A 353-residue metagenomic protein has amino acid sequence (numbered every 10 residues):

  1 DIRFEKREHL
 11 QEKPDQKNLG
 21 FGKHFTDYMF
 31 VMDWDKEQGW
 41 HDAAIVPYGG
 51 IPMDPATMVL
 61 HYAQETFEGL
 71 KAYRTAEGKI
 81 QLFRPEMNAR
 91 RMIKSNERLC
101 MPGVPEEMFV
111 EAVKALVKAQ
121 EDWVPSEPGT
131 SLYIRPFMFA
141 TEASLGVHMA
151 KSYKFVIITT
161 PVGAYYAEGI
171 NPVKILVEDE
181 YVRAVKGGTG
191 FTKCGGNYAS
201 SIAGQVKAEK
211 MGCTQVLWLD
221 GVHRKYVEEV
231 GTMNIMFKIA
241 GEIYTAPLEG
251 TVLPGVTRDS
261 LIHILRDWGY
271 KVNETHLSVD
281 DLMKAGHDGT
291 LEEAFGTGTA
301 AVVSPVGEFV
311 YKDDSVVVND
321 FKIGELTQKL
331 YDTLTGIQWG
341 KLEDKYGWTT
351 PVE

Functional and structural regions predicted by a protein language model:
D1-D15, H24-T26, G163, A167 (+2 more regions): Conserved catalytic-core subdomain
D1-D54: Intrinsically disordered, low-complexity, positively charged segments
D15-N18, P85-A89, I93-M211, L326: Extended Lys/Arg-rich, glycine-bearing segments that form polyanion-binding/interaction patches within enzyme domains
K23-V31, I45, M58, P172-L219 (+1 more regions): Active-site-adjacent loop/helix segments that line or gate small-molecule/cofactor pockets in enzymes
D33-W40, T66, Y73-G78, P85 (+5 more regions): Short acidic-glycine loop/turn motifs at beta-strand connectors
D54-K71, A300-S304: Conserved phosphate/anionic-ligand binding catalytic regions in large, soluble enzymes, centered on
P105-E107, W123-S131, V216-L219, G269-D280 (+1 more regions): Flexible, glycine/charged-enriched surface loops at secondary-structure junctions
